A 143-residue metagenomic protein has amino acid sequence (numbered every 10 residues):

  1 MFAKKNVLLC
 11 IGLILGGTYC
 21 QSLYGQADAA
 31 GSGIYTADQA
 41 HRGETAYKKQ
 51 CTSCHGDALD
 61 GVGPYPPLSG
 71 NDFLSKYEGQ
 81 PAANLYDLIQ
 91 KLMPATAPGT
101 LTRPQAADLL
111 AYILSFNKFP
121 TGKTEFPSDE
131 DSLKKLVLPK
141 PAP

Functional and structural regions predicted by a protein language model:
M1-K4: N-terminal secretory signal peptides that target proteins for export/translocation
L9-T18: Bacterial N-terminal signal peptides
Q21-A46, V62: Electrostatic cytochrome c docking/interface patches
D28, P67-F73, P127-D131: Short linear capping/connector segments at secondary-structure termini
A30, P98-P143: Flexible coil segments in periplasmic/lumen-exposed cytochrome c-class electron-transfer proteins
G33-I34, A58, P67: Conserved beta-strand positions that form and line the central face of beta-propeller blades
G43, Y47-D57, L109, I113: The canonical Cys-X-X-Cys-His
L68-P120: Extracytoplasmic electron-transfer domains, predominantly the class I c-type cytochrome c fold
